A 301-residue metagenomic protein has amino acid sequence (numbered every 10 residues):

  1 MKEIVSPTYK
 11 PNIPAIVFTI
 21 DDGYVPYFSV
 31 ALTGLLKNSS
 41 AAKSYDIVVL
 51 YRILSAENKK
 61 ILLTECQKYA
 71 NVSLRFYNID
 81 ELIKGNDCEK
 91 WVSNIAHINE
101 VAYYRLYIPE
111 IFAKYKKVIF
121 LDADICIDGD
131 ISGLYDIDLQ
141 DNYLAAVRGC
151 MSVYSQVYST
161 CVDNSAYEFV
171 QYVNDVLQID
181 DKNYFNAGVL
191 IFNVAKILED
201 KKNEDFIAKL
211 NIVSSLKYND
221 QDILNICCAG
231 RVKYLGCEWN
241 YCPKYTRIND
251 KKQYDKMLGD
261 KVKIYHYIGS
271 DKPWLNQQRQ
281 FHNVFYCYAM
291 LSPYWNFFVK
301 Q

Functional and structural regions predicted by a protein language model:
M1-P14, I20, N186-Q301: A glycosyltransferase accessory/donor-loop signature
G34-K43: Short, acidic, metal-binding catalytic loop of nucleotide-sugar glycosyltransferases
Y45-I53, A146-R148: Short internal beta-strands
I53-K60, V153-S155: Short, charged/polar "capping" segments at the starts of alpha-helices and the immediately preceding loops
E65-E110: Active-site-proximal specificity loops/subdomain of glycosyltransferases
L82, V101-C161, I191-F192, L198-E199: GT-A fold catalytic core of metal-dependent nucleotide-sugar glycosyltransferases, centered on the diacidic
N86-I98, S159-V162, N249-Y254: Short, surface-exposed amphipathic charged segments that create phosphate/polyanion-binding patches used for binding
S165-D181: Short, flexible, basic/aromatic active-site loop/helix in glycosyltransferases
